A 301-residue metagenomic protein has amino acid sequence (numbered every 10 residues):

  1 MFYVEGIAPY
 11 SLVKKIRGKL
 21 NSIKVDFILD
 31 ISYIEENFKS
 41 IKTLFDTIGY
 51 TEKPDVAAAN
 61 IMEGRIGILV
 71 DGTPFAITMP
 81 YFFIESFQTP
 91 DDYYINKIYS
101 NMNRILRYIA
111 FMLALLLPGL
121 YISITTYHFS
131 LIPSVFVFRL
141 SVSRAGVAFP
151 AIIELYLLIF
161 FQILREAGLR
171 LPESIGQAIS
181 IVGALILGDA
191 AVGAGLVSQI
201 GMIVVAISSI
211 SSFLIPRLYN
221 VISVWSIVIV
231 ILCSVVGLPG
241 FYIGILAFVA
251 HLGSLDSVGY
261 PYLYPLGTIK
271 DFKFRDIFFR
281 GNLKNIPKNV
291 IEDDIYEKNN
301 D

Functional and structural regions predicted by a protein language model:
M1-F149, E154, I175, P261-P287 (+1 more regions): Cytosolic regulatory modules rich in charged/polar residues
R17, Y33-I34, F38, A76 (+5 more regions): Generic secondary-structure boundary signal with a strong preference for alpha-helix termini
V70-G72, E173, L196, V236 (+1 more regions): Active-site proximal loops enriched in glycine and acidic residues that flank catalytic Cys/His/Asp and coordinate
A110-T126, R144-L218, I222-S234: Transmembrane alpha-helix detector for multi-pass membrane proteins
Q199-G201, A206-D301: Hydrophobic alpha-helical transmembrane segments of membrane transport and translocation systems, primarily multi-pass
